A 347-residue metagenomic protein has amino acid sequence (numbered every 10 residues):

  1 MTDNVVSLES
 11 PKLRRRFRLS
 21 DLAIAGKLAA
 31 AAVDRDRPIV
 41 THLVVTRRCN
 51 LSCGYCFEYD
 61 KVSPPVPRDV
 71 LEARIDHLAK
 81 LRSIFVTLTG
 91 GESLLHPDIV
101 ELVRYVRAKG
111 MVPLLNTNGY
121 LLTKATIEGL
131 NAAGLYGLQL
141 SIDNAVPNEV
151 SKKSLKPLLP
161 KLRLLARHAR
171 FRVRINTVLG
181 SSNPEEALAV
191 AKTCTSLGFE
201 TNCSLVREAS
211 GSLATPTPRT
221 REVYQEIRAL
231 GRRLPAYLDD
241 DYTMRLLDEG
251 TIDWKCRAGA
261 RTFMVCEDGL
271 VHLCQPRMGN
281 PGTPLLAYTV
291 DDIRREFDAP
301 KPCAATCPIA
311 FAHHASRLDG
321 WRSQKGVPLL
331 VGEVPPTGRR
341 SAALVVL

Functional and structural regions predicted by a protein language model:
M1-D3, V66, V112, A132-G137 (+3 more regions): Radical SAM enzyme [4Fe-4S]-AdoMet core and its adjacent flexible, acidic and glycine-rich loops/tails across
T2-N4, D268-L347: Flexible mid-to-C-terminal extensions adjoining Fe-S/redox cofactors in radical SAM and related proteins
D3-G137, L329, P335-S341, L347: Conserved alpha-helical substructure of the radical SAM core
L28-A32, D248-I252, I293: Short, P/G- and charge-enriched loop/turn segments at secondary-structure junctions
I39-V44, D239-R245, L285-F297: Short, intrinsically disordered, charge-biased short linear motifs at domain edges
L43, R47-N50, G250, F297 (+1 more regions): Processing junctions and N-termini across compartments
C49, C53-C56, C256, C274 (+2 more regions): Short cysteine clusters
Y55, Y59-V62, T262, N280 (+2 more regions): Secreted/processed peptides and extracellular or luminal domains of membrane proteins
